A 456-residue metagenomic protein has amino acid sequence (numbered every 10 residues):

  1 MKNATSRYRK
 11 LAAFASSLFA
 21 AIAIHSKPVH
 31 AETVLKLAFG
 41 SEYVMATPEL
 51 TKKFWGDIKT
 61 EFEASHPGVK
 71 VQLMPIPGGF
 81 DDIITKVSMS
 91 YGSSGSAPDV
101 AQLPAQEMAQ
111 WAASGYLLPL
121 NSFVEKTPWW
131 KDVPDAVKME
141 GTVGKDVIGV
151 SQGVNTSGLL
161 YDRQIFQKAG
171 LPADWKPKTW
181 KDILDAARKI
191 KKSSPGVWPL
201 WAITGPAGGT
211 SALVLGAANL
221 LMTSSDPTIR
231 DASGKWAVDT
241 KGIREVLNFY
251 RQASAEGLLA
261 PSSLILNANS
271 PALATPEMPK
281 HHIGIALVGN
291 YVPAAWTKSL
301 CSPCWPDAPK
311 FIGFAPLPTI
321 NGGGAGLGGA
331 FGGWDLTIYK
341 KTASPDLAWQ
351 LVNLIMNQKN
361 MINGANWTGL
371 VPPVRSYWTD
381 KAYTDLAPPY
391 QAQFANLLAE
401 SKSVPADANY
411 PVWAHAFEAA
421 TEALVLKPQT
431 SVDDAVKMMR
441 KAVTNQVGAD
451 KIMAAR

Functional and structural regions predicted by a protein language model:
V29-A113, E125-P128, A173, N363 (+3 more regions): Conserved N-terminal structural module of periplasmic/extracytoplasmic solute-binding proteins
I84, L103-G158, L184, P309-L317 (+1 more regions): Hinge/lid segment of periplasmic solute-binding proteins
A97-D99, W129-F166, W198, G323-G328 (+1 more regions): A structural signal for short loop-to-beta-strand junctions that line the ligand-binding cleft of periplasmic/secreted
N121-V133, K176, L200-A207, M222-E245 (+6 more regions): Short, solvent-exposed loop/beta-turn-alpha elements that line the ligand-binding surface or hinge of extracytoplasmic
G144-Q152, S157, D182-K235: Extracytoplasmic/periplasmic solute-binding protein
Q167-A169, E256-A260, L300-G369, T430: Extracytoplasmic/periplasmic substrate-recognition and gating elements
A186-K189, A232-N267, G313, L317-I320: Glycine-centered hinge/linker elements that transmit conformational signals in sensory and ligand-binding systems
K310-L317, A365-A419, A423, I452-R456: Long, aromatic- and glycine/proline-rich binding clefts that accommodate carbohydrate-like moieties
